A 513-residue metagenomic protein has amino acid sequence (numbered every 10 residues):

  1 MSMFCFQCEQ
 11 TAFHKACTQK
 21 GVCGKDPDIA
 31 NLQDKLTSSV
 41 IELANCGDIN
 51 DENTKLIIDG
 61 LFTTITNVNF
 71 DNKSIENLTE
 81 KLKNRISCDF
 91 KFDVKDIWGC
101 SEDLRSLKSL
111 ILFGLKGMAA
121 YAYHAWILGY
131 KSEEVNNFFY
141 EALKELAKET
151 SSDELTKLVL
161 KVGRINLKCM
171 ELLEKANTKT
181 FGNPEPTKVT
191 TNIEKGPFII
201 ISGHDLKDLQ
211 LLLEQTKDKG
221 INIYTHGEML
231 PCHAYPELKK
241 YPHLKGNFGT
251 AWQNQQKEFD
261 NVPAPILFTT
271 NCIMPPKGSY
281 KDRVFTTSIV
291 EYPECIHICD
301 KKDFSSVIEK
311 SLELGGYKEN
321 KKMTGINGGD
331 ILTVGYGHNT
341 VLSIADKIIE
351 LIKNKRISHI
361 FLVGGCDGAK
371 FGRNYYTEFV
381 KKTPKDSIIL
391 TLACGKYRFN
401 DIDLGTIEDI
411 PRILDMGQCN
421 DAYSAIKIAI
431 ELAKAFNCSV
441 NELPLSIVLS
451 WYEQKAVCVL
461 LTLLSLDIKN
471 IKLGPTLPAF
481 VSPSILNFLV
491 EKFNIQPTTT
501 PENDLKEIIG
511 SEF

Functional and structural regions predicted by a protein language model:
M1-M3, C8-A12, T66, E80 (+1 more regions): N-terminal accessory/cap region of cofactor-dependent oxidoreductases and related radical enzymes
S2-Q19, K25-I29, K35, K157-F513: Anaerobic metallocofactor- and corrinoid-dependent redox/one-carbon enzyme cores, especially those from methanogenesis
T37-N183: Electropositive, gly/pro-rich neighborhoods at or near active sites that engage anionic ligands
